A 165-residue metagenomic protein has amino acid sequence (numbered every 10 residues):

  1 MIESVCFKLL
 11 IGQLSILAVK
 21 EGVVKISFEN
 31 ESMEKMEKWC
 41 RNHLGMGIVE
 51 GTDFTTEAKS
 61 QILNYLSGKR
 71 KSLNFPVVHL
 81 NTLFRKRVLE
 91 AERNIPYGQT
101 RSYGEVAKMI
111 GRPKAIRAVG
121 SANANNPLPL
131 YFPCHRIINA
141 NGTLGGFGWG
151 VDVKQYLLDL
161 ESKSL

Functional and structural regions predicted by a protein language model:
M1-R112, L160, S164-L165: Basic nucleic-acid-binding alpha-helical/helix-turn surface characteristic of O6-alkylguanine DNA
K38, G120, Q155: Active-site phosphate/pyrophosphate- and oxyanion-stabilizing loops and adjacent acidic/basic residues in soluble
R112, I116-V119: Helix-turn-helix DNA-binding helix
A122-P127: Terminal helix-turn-helix DNA-binding modules in bacterial transcription factors
L130-I137: Short Lys/Arg-enriched helix C-cap and helix-to-coil transition segments that create basic nucleic-acid-contact patches
A140-L165: …primarily DNA-binding HTH/wHTH and HhH modules…
